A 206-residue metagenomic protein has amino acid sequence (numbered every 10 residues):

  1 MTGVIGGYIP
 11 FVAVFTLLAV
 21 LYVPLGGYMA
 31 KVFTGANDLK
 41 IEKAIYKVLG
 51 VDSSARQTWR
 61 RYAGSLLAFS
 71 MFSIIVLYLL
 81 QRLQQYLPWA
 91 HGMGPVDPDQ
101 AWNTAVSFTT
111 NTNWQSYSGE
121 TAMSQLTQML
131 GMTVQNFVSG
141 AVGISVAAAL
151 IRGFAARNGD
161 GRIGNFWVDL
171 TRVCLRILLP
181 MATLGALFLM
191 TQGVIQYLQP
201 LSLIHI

Functional and structural regions predicted by a protein language model:
M1-I5, M123-L126: Short, mixed-charge, low-aromatic patches
T2-N103, A148, A156-G164, V168-L201: N-terminal alpha-helical transmembrane segments of multi-pass membrane transport and channel/translocase proteins
V51-S53, T104, F108-N111, S116-G119: Generic structural "secondary-structure junction" signal
T104-F108, T112, N136-A141, S145 (+1 more regions): Mid-bilayer segments of alpha-helical transmembrane spans in multi-pass integral membrane proteins that mediate
T112-S139: Individual transmembrane alpha-helix segments
I204-I206: Conserved small/polar residues in nucleotide/adenosyl-binding loops
